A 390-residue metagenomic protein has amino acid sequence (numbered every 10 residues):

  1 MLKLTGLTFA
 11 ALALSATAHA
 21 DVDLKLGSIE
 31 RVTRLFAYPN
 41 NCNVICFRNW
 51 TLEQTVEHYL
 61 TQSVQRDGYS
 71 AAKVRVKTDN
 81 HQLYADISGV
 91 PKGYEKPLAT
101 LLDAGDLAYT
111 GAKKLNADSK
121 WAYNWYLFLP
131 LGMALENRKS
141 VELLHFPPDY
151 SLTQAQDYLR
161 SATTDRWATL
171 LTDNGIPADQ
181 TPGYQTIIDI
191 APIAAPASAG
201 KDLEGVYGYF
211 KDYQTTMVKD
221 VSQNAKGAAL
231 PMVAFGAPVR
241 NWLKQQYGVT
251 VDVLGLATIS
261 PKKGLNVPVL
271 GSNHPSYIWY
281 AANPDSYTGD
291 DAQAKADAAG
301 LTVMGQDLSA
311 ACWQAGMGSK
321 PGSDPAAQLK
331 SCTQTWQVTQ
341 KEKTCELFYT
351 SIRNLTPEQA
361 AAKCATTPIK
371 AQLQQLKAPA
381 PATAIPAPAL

Functional and structural regions predicted by a protein language model:
T5-S15: Bacterial N-terminal signal peptides
L14, D179-T181, K263-L265: Short, structurally constrained coil/turn elements that cap an alpha-helix or connect an alpha-helix to the following
A16-A20: Sec/Tat signal peptide C-region and signal peptidase I cleavage site
D23-P231, A237-K244, I278: A polyanion-binding, active-site-adjacent surface
D23-T78, Q82, D202-D212, K244-P386: C-terminal capping/extension of enzyme domains
P388-L390: Short, solvent-exposed mixed-charge patches
